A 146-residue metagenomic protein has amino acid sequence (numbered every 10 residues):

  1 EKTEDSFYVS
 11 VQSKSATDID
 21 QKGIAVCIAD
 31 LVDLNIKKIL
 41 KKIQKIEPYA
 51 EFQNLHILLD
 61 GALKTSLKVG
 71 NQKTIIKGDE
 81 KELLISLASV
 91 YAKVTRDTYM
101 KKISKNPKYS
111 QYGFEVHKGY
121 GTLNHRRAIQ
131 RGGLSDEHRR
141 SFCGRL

Functional and structural regions predicted by a protein language model:
E1-L146: RNase H-like, Mg2+-dependent phosphodiesterase core, and more generally RNA phosphate-backbone-engaging helix-loop
